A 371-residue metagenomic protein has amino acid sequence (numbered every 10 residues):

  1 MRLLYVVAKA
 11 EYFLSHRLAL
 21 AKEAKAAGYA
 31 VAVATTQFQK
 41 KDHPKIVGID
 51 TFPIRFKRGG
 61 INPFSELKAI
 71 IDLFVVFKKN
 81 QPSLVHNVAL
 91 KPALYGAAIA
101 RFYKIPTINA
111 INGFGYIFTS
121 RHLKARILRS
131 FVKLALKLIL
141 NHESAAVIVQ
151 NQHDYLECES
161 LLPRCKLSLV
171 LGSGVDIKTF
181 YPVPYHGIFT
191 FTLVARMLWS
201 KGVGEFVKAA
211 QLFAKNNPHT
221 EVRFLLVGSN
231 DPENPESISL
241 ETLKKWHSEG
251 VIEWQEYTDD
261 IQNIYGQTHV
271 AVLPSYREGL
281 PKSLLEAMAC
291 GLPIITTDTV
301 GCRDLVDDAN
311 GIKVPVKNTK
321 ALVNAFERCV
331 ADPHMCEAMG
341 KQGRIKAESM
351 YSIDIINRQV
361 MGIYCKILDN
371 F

Functional and structural regions predicted by a protein language model:
L14-A19, L198-L212, L285, K320-A321: A conserved mid-protein helix/loop that constitutes part of the nucleotide-sugar donor-binding site
F52-P53, K133-Y181: Donor nucleotide-sugar binding/catalytic pocket of nucleotide-sugar-dependent glycosyltransferases
I61-S65, E159, G172-I188, P235 (+2 more regions): Acidic anion/phosphate-binding donor-loop and adjacent secondary structure in glycosyltransferase catalytic cores
P184-K201, F206-Q211, F224-L225: Conserved donor-binding/catalytic core segment of Leloir-type glycosyltransferases
Y257, Y276: Aromatic "clamp/platform" in nucleotide-sugar-dependent glycosyltransferases that forms part of the donor/acceptor
P293-T296: Short hydrophobic beta-strand element within catalytic cores of glycosyltransferases and related nucleotide-activated
D307-K320, R328-H334: Conserved acidic donor-binding segment of nucleotide-sugar-dependent glycosyltransferases
A321, R328, M335-M350, Q359-G362 (+1 more regions): A short, well-ordered alpha-helix in the C-terminal region of glycosyltransferases
